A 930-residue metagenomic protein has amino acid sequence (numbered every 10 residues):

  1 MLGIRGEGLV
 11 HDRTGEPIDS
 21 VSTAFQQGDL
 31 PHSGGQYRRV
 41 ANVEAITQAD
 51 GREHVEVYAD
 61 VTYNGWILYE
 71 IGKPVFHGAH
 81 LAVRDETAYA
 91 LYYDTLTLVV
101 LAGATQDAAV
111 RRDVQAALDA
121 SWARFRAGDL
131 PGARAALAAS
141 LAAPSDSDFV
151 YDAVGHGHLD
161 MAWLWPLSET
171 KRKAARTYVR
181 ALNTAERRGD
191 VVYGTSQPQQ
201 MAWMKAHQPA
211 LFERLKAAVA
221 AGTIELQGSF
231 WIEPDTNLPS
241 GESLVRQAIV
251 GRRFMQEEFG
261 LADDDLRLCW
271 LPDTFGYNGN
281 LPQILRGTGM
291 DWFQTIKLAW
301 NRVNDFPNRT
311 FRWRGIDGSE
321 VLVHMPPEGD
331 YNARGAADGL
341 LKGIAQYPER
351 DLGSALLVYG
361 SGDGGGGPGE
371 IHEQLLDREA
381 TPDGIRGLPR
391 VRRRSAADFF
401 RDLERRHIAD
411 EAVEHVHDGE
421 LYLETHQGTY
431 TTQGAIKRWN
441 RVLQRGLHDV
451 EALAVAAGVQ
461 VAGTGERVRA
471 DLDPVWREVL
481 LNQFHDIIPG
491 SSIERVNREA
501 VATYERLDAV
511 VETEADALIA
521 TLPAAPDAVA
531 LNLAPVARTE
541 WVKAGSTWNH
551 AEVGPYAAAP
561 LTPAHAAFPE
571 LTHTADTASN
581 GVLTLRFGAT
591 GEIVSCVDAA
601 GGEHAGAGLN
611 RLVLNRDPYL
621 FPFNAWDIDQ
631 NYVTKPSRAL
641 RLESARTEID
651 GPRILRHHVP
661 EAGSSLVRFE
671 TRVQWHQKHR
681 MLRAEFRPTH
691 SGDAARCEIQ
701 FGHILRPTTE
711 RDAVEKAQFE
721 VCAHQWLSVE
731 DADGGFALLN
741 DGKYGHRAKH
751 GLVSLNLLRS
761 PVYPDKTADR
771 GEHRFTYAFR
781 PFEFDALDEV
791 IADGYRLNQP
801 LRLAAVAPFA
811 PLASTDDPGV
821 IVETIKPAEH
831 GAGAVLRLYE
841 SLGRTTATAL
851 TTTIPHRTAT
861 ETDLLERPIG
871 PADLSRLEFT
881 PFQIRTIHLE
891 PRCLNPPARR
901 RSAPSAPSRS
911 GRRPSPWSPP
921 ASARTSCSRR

Functional and structural regions predicted by a protein language model:
M1-H11, V529-L533: Aromatic-lined ligand-binding clefts that engage carbohydrates, nucleic acids, or primary amines
R5-P74: Beta-strand-rich ligand-recognition modules
Q26, P31-G35, S121-L130, G157-K173 (+7 more regions): The substrate-binding groove and active-site-proximal loops of carbohydrate-active enzymes, especially glycoside
V57-A136: An acidic-aromatic loop/edge-strand motif
D113, D119-W122, H158, A162-L164 (+3 more regions): Catalytic grooves of carbohydrate-active enzymes
L141-H156, R176-V179, N183-R188, M204-D265 (+3 more regions): Catalytic alpha-helical scaffold of carbohydrate-active enzymes acting on polysaccharides/glycoconjugates
T236-E257, P327-Y347, L640-R641: Alpha-helical scaffold elements lining the catalytic groove of polysaccharide deacetylases
L281-G287, W300, R309, K342-G343 (+7 more regions): C-terminal (or distal) subdomains of carbohydrate-active enzymes
